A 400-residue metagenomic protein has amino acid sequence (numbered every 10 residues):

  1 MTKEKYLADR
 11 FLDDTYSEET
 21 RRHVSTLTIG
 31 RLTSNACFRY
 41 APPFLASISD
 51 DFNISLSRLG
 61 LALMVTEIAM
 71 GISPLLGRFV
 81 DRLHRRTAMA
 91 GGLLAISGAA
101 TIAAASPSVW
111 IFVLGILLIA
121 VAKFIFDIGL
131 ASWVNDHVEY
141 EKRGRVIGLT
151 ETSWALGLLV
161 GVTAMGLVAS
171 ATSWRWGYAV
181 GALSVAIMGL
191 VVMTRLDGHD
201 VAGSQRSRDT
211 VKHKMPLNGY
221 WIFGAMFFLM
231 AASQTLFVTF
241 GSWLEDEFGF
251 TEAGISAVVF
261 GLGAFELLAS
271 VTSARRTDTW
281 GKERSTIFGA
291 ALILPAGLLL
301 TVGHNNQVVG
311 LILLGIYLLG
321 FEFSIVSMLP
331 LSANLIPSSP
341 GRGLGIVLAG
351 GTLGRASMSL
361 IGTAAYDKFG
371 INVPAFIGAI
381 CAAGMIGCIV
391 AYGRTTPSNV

Functional and structural regions predicted by a protein language model:
P42, W221-F260: Extracytoplasmic gate region of multi-pass secondary transporters
M64-G77, F260-A269: Central cavity-lining transmembrane alpha-helices of secondary-active solute carriers, predominantly the Major
I72-P107: Conserved MFS/SLC helix-loop-helix module at the cytosolic interface between two early adjacent transmembrane helices
S73-H84, A269-G281, Y366: Helix-to-loop junctions at the C-terminal end of transmembrane segments in multipass secondary transporters
L117-T152: Cytoplasmic helix-loop-helix junction between adjacent transmembrane helices in 12-TM secondary transporters
T150-L196: Helix-loop-helix hairpin linking two adjacent transmembrane segments in secondary transporters
E283-M328: C-terminal transmembrane helical hairpin of 12-TM major facilitator-type secondary transporters
S338-K368: A late C-terminal transmembrane helix in Major Facilitator Superfamily
